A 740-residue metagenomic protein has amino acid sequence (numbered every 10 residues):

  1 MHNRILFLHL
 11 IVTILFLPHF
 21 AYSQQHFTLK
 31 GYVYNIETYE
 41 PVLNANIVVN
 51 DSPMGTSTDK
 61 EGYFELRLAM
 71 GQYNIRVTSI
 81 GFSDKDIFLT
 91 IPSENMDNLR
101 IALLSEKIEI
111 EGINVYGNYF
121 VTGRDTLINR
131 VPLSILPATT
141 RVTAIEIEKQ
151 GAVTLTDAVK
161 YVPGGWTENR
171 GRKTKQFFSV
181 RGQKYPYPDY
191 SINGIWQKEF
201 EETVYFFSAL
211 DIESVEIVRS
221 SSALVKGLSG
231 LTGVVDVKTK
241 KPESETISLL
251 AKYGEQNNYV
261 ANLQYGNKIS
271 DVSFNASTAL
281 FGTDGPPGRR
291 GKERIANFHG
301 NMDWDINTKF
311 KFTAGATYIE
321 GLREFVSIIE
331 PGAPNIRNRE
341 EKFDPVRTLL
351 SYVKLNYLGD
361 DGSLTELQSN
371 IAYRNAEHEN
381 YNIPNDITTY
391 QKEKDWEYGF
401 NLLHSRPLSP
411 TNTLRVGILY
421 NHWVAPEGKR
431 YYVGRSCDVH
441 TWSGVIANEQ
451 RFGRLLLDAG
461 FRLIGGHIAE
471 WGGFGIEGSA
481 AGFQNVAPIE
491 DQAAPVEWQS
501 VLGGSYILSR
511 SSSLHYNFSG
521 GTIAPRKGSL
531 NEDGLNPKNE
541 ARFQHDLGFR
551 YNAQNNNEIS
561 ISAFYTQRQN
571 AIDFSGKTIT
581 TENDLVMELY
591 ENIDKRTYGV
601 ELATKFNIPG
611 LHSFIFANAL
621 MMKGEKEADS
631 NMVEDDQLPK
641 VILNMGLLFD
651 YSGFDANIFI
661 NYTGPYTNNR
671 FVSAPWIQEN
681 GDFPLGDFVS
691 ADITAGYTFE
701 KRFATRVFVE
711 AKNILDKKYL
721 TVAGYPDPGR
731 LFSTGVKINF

Functional and structural regions predicted by a protein language model:
Y34, V48, T78-I80, M96-E148 (+1 more regions): Short, acidic, small-residue-rich periplasmic hinge/interaction motif at the N-terminus of Gram-negative outer-membrane
E65-R67, T167, F178-S179, I195-S220 (+1 more regions): Short acidic/polar hinge/loop motifs at secondary-structure boundaries that mediate gating or recognition
L99-I101, A209-S248: A beta-strand signature from Gram-negative outer-membrane beta-barrel systems, especially the internal plug domain
V234, T239-N267, T278, P286-G288: Short strand-turn segments of transmembrane beta-barrel domains in outer membranes, especially the first one or two
T283-G291, I295, K311-L367, I371-D395 (+2 more regions): Flexible loop and strand-edge segments within Gram-negative outer membrane beta-barrel domains
T389-H404, S443-V445, K538, Q544 (+4 more regions): Outer membrane beta-barrel strand-and-loop segments of large Gram-negative receptors, especially TonB-dependent
S409-R415, L419, Y432-R568, N618: Structural signature of Gram-negative outer-membrane beta-barrels, strongest in the C-terminal barrel of TonB-dependent
P410, G466, Y565-Q567, Y590-V672 (+2 more regions): Gram-negative outer-membrane beta-barrel transporters
